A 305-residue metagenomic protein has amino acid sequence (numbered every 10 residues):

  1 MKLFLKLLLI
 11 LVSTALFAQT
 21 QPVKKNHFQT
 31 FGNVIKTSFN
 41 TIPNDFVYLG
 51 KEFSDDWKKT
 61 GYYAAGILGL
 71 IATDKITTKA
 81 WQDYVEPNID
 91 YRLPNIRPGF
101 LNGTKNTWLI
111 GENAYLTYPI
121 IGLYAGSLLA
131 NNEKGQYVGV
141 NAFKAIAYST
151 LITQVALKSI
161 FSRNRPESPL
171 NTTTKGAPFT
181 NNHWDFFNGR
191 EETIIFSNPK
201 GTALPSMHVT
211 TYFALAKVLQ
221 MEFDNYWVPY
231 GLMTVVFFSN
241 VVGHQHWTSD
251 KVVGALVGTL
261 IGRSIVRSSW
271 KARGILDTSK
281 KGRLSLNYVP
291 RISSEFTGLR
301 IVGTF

Functional and structural regions predicted by a protein language model:
M1-K2: N-terminal secretory signal peptides that target proteins for export/translocation
L5, L9, A18-K59, G111-E112 (+3 more regions): Replace "edges of transmembrane helices
F28, L68-T78: Alpha-helical transmembrane segments of multi-pass membrane proteins
A64-G69, N131-G139: Membrane-interface helix-boundary motifs at transmembrane edges
L68, Y124-A125, V155, F237-F238: Alpha-helical transmembrane segments of multipass membrane proteins
A72-T73, G126-N132: Structural signal for the C-terminal ends of transmembrane alpha-helices and the immediately following loop
I76-D90: Interfacial/capping segments of alpha-helical transmembrane domains
P94-P119: Interfacial helix-start motif at the membrane-water boundary
